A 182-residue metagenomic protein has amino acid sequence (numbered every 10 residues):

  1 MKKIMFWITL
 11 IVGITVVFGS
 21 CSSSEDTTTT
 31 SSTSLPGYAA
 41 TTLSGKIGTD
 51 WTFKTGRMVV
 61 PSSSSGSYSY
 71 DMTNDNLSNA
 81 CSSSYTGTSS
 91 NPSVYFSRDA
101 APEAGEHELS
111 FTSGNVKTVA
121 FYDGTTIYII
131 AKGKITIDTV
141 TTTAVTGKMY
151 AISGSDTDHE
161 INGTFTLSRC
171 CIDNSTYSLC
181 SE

Functional and structural regions predicted by a protein language model:
M1-S20: Sec-dependent bacterial lipoprotein signal peptides
T15-T42, S175-E182: Bacterial Sec-dependent N-terminal signal peptides
C21, T141-A151: A short hydrophobic beta-strand element
S31-K54, V60: Polar/acidic, low-complexity leader/linker segments enriched in S/T/G and N/D
T41, G66-Y68, T143-V145, H159-I161: Residues at beta-strand starts and edge strands
R57-T139: Surface-exposed helix/loop patches within compact recognition domains
T136-V145, D156, R169: A short, structured loop/turn motif at beta-sheet edges
M149-E182: Edge beta-strand at a domain terminus
